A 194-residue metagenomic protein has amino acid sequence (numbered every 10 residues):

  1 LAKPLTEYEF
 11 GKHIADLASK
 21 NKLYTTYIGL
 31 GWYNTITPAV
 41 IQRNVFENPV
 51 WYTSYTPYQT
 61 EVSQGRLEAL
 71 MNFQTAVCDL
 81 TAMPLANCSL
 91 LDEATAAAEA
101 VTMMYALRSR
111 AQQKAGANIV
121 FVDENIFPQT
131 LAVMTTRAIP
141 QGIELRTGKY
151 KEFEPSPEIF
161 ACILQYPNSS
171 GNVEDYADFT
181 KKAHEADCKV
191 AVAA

Functional and structural regions predicted by a protein language model:
L1-N72, C78: N-terminal entrance/gating region of PLP-dependent enzymes' catalytic architecture
P4-G11, Q64-M71, L91-A94, P128 (+2 more regions): Electropositive phosphate-/nucleotide-binding environments in soluble metabolic enzymes
I14-K22, Q74, C78-L85, M104-R108 (+2 more regions): Structural signal for hydrophobic packing residues in well-ordered secondary-structure cores of soluble enzyme domains
T25, Y58-V62, D79-E99: Short loop-beta-helix segment that forms the pyridoxal 5′-phosphate
L30-I36, L91-A96, K151-E154: A glycine-rich phosphate-binding loop feature that marks nucleotide/adenosyl-phosphate handling sites
N48-T60, C78-M83, K114-A117, L145 (+1 more regions): Gly-rich Lys/Arg/Thr-decorated short loops/hinges at beta-loop-alpha junctions or inter-strand turns that position
P57-R66, L85-L90, N118-N125, Q165: Flexible, glycine/proline-enriched loop segments at strand-loop-helix junctions that form or flank small-ligand binding
T95-A194: Conserved PLP-enzyme active-site core in the AAT-like
